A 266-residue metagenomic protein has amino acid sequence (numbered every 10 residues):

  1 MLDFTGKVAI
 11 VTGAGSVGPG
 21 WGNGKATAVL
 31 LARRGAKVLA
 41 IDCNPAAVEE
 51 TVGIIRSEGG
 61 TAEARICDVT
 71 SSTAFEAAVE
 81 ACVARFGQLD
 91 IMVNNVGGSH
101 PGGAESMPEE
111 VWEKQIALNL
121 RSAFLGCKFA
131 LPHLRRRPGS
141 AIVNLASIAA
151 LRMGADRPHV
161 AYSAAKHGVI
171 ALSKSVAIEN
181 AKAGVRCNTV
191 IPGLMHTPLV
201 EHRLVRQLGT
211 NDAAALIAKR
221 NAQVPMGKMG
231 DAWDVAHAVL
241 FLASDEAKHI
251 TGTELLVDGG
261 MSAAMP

Functional and structural regions predicted by a protein language model:
D3-L39: Canonical Rossmann dinucleotide-binding motif of NAD(H)/NADP(H)-dependent dehydrogenases/reductases, specifically
P45-A46, R65-A78, E109, D234: The beta1-alpha1 cofactor-binding region of Rossmann-like NAD(H)/NADP(H)-dependent oxidoreductases
G103-A104, P108-I116, R220: Substrate-binding pocket helix/loop in short-chain dehydrogenase/reductase
C127, A165, S173: Active-site helix of classical SDR
P132, I178-K182, K248: Alpha-helical segment proximal to the catalytic Tyr-Lys
S147: Residue(s) in the substrate-gating loop at a strand-loop-helix junction that position the organic substrate next
K228, V239-L240, T251-P266: Short C-terminal tail/terminal secondary-structure segment of NAD(P)H-dependent dehydrogenase/reductase domains
